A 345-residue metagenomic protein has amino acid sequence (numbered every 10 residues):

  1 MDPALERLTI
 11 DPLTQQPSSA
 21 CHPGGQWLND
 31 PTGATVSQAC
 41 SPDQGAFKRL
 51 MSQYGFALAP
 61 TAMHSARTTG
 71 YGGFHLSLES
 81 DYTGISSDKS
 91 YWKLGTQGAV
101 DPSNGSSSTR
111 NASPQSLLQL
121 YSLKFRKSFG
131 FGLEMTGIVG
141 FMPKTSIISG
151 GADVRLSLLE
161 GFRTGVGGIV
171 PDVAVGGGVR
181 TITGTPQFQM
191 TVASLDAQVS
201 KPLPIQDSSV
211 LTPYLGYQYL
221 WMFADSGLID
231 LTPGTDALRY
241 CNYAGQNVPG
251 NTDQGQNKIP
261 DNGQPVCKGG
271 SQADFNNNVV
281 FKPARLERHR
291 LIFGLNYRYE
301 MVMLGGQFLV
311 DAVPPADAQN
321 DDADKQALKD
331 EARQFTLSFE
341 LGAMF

Functional and structural regions predicted by a protein language model:
M1-R163: Transmembrane beta-barrel domains of Gram-negative outer membranes and organellar outer membranes
D2-L8, Q16, R285-L291, N296-F345: Predominantly the C-terminal beta-signal and adjacent terminal strand-loop region of outer-membrane beta-barrel
S65, L76, L123-F129, A152-L158 (+5 more regions): Residues on the lipid-exposed face of transmembrane beta-strands in outer-membrane beta-barrel proteins
G70-G72, S116-Y121, S146-A152, I169 (+4 more regions): Residues that define the transmembrane beta-barrel architecture of outer-membrane proteins
S80-G84, V139-T145, L156-L158, G177-T183 (+5 more regions): Transmembrane beta-strands of outer-membrane beta-barrel pores
K89-K93, T145-A152, G184-M190, A224-G234 (+2 more regions): Outer-membrane beta-barrel translocator domains and adjoining extracellular loop/strand segments of Gram-negative
S108-N111, I138-G140, T181-P186, N277-F281 (+2 more regions): Extracellular loop and loop/strand-boundary signature of outer-membrane beta-barrel proteins
G176-P283, G294: Detector for outer-membrane/organellar transmembrane beta-barrel domains, recognizing the amphipathic beta-strand
